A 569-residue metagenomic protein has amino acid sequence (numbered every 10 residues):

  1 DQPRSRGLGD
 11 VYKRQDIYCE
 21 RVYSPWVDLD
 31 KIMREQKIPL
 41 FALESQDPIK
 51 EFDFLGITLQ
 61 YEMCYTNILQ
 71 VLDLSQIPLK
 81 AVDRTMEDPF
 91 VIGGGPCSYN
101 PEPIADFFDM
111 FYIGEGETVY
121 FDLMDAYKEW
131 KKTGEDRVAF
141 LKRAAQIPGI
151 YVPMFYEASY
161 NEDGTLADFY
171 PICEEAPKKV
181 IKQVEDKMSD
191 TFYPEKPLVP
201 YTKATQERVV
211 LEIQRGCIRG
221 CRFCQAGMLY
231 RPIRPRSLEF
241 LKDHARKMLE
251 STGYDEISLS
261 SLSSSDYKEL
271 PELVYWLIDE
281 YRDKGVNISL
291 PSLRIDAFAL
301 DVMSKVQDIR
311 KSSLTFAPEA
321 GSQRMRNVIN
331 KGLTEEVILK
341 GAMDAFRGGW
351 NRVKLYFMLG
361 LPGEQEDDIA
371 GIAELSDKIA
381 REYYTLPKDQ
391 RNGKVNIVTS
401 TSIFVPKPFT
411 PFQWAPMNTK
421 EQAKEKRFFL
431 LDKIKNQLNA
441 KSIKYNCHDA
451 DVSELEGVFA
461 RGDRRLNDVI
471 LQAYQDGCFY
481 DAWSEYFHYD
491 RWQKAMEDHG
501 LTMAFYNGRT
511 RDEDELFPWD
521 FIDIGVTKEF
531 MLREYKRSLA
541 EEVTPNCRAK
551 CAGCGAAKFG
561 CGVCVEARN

Functional and structural regions predicted by a protein language model:
D1-Y12: Single conserved hydrophobic/aromatic residue that forms the stacking wall/gate of nucleotide- or nucleobase-binding
V11, D109, V199: Active-site loops and adjacent core secondary-structure elements that bind or stabilize anionic groups
S24-Y170, P408-D463, V469-E485: Glycine-rich beta-alpha loop elements in corrinoid/cobalamin-binding modules across cobalamin-dependent enzymes
F54, M63, R246-P406: Conserved SAM/AdoMet-binding glycine-rich loop
P153, Y160-V210, G525-S538, E566-N569: N-terminal [4Fe-4S]-dependent radical SAM core
L198-F223, L249, L290, I403-V405: N-terminal pre-triad scaffold of radical SAM enzymes
C224-F240, A556-N569: Iron-sulfur (Fe-S) cluster-binding segments and ferredoxin-like electron-carrier domains, especially [2Fe-2S]
N436-N569: Radical SAM enzyme core and accessory elements
